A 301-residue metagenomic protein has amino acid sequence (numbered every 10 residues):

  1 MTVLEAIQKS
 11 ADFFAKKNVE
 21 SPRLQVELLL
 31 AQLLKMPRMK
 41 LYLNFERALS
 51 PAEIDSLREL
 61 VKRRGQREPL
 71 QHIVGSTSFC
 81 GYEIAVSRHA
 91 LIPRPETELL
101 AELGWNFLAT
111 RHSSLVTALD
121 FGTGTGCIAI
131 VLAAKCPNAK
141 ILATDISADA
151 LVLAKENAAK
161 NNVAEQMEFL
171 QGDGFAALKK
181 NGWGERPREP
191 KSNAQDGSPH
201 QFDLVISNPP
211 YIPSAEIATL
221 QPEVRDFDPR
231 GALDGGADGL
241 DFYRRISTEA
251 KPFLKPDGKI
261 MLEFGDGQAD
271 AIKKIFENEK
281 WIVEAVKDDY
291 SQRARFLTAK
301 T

Functional and structural regions predicted by a protein language model:
M1-M36, K40-Y42, E46-L49: Non-catalytic accessory regions of SAM-dependent methyltransferases
L29, R67, T97, I128 (+5 more regions): Residue-level signal for inorganic ion chemistry
A31-F107: Conserved AdoMet
A52, R111-S113, E189: Intrinsically disordered, low-complexity proline-rich regions
L99-G182, A194, Q201-T219: Conserved SAM/SAH cofactor-binding pocket of Class I
V163, D228, L254-P256: Helix-to-beta-strand junctions that scaffold the AdoMet/dcAdoMet cofactor pocket in Class I SAM-dependent enzymes
Y211-D241: Mobile active-site "lid"/loop adjacent to the S-adenosyl-L-methionine
A237-A299: Conserved Class I SAM-dependent methyltransferase catalytic core
